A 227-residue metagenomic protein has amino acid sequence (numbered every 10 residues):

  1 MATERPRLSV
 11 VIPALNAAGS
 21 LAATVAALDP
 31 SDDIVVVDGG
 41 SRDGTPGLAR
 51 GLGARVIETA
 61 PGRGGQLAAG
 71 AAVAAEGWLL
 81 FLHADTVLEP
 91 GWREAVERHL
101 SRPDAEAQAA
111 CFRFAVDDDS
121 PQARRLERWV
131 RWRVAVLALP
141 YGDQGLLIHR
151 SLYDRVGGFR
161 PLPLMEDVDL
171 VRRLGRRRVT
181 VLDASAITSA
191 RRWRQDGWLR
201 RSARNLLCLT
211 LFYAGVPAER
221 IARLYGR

Functional and structural regions predicted by a protein language model:
M1-T3, R172-R227: Hydrophobic helical membrane-anchoring modules
V11-P30: Short, well-formed alpha-helical segments that are part of the catalytic scaffolds of diverse glycosyltransferases
G19-A23, D43-L52: Acidic helix N-cap motif at the loop->helix transition within catalytic regions of sugar-transfer enzymes
A27, D38-P46, T86: A conserved acidic beta->alpha catalytic loop
G44, A84-H99, R172: Acidic donor-binding/catalytic loop of UDP-sugar-dependent glycosyltransferases, especially processive GT2
E58-A74: Glycine-rich, basic loop-to-helix element that forms the pyrophosphate-binding segment of sugar-nucleotide handling
L79: Short aromatic/hydrophobic "clamp" motif used to bind/position activated sugar donors
P90-Q122: Conserved donor NDP-sugar-binding/catalytic core segment of glycosyltransferases
